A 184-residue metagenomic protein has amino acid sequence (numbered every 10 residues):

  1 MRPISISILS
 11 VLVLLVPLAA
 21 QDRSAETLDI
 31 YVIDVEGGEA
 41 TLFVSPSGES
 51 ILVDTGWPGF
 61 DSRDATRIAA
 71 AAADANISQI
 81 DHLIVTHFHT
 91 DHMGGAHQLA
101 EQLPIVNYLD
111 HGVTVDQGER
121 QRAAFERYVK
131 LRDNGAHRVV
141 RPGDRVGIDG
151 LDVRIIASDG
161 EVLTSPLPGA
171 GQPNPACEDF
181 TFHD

Functional and structural regions predicted by a protein language model:
R2-S7, L18-D184: Non-globular, low-confidence helical/coil segments that flank catalytic cores
S10-V16: Hydrophobic core
